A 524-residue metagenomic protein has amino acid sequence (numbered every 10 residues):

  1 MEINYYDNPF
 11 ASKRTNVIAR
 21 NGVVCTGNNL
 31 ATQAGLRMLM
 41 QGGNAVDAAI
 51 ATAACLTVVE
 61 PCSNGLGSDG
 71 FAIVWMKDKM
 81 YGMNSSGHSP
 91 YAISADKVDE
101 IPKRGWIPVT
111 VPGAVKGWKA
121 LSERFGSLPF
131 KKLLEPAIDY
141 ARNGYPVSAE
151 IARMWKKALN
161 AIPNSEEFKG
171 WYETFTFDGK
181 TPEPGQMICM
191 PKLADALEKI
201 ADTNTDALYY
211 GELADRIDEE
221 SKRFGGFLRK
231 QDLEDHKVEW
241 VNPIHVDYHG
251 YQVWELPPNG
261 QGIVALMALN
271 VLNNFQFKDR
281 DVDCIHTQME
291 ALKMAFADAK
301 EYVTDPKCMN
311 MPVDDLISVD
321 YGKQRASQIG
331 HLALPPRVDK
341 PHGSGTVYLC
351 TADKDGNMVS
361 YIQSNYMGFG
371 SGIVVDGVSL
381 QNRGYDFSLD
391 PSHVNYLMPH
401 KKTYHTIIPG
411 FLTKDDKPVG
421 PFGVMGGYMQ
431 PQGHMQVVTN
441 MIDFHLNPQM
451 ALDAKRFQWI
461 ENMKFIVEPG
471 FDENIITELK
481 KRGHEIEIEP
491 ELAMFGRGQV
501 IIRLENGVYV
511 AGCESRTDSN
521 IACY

Functional and structural regions predicted by a protein language model:
M1-Q33, R37, G43-G260, I317 (+2 more regions): Noncatalytic scaffold domains of N-terminal-nucleophile
E2-I3, F277-S364, P490: Internal maturation/activation junctions in enzymes
V46, V58-W75, Y81, F227-R229 (+3 more regions): Active-site rim segments in enzyme catalytic domains, especially the processed small/beta chain of N-terminal
N64-M76, V347-A352, P409-F411, F495-R503 (+1 more regions): Short beta-strand scaffold segments in enzyme catalytic cores
E239-W240, G343-T346, H405-I407: Short, small/polar residue-rich loop motifs at catalytic or cofactor-binding pockets
E255-G260, L412-M429, M441: Extended C-terminal regions of large enzymes
D355, K401, H434, D443-A493: Extended C-terminal subregions enriched in glycine
